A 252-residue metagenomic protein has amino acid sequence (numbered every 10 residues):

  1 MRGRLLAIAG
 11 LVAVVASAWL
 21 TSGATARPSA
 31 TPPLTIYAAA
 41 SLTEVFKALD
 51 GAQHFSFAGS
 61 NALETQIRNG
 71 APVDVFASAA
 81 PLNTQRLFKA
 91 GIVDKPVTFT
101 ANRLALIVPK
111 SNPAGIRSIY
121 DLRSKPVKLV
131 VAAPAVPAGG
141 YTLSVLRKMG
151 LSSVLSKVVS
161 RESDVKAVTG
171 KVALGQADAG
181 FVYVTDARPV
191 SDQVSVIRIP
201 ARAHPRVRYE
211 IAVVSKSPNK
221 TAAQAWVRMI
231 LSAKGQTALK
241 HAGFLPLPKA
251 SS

Functional and structural regions predicted by a protein language model:
M1-A9: Bacterial N-terminal signal peptides that target proteins for export
G3-R4, A18-D50, H54-S56, N61-P72 (+3 more regions): Exported/periplasmic ABC-transporter solute-binding proteins
A9-W19: Bacterial N-terminal signal peptides
